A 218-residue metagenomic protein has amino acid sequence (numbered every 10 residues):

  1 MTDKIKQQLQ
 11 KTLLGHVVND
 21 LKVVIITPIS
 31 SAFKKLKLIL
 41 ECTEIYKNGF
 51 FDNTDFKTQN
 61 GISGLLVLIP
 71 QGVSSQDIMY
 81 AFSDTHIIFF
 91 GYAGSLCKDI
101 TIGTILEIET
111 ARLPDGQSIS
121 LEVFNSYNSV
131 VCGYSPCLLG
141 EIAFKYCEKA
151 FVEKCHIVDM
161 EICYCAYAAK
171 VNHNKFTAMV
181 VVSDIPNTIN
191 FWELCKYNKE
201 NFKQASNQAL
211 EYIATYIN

Functional and structural regions predicted by a protein language model:
M1-N125, C155-H156, V171: Metabolite-binding pocket within alpha/beta catalytic cores that recognizes anionic/polar moieties
I29, G94, Y134-C137, Y164 (+1 more regions): Glycine-rich beta-alpha junction loops
S31, V73-D77, M160-Y164, Y197-Q208: Conserved active-site and cofactor/substrate-binding residues in soluble primary-metabolism enzymes
Q76-Y80, C163-K170, V180, N207-A214: Predominant activation on well-ordered alpha-helical scaffold segments within soluble catalytic domains
G116-N172: Active-site rim beta-loop-alpha module in soluble metabolic enzymes
A168-N198: Zn-dependent metallopeptidase/amidohydrolase metal-coordination segment
P186-N218: His/Asp/Glu-rich mid-to-C-terminal helical/loop segments that flank catalytic regions of hydrolases
